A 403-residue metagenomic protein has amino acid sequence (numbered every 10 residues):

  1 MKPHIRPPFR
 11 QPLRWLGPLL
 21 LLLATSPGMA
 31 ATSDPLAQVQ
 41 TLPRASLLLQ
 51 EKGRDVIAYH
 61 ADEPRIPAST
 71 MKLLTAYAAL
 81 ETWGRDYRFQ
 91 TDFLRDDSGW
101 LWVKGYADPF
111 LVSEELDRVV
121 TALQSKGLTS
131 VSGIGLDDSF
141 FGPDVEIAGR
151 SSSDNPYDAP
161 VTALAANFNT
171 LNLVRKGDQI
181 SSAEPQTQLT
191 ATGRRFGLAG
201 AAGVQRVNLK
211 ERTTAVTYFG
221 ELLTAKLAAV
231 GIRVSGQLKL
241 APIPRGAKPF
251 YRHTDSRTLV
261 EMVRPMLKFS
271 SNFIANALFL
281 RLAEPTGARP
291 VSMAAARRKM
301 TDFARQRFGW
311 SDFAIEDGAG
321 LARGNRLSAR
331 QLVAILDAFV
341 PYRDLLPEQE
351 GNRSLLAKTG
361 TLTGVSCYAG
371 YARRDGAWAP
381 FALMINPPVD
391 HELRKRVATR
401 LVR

Functional and structural regions predicted by a protein language model:
H4-G17: Bacterial N-terminal signal peptides that target proteins for export
L16-S26: Bacterial N-terminal signal peptides
G28-P67, W83-R88, A122-L128, R400-L401: Beta-lactamase-like hydrolase cores
T32-L36, E81-W310: Conserved serine DD-peptidase/penicillin-binding transpeptidase domain and beta-lactam-recognizing active-site
K52-R54, A61-E63, S98, Y106-D108 (+6 more regions): Solvent-exposed coil/turn segments that connect beta secondary-structure elements in extracytoplasmic/periplasmic
A58, N276-R403: Small-residue-rich helix-loop
Y59-I66, L209-K210, A319-A322: A short glycine/serine-rich beta->alpha loop
I66-A79: Active/ligand-binding-proximal structured segments within catalytic/core domains that scaffold catalytic residues
